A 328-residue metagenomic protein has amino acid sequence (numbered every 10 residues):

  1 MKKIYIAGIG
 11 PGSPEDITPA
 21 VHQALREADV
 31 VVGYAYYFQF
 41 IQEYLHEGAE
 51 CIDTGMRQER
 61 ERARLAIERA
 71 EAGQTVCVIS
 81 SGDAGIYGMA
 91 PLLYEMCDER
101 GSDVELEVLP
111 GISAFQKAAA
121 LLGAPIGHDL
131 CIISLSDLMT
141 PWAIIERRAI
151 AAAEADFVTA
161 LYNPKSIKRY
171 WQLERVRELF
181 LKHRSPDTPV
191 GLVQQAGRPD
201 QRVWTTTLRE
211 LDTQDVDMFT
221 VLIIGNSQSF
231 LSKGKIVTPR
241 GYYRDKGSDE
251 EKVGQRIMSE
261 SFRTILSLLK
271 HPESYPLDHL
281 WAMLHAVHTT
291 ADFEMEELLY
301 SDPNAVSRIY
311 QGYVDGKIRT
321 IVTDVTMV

Functional and structural regions predicted by a protein language model:
M1-I9, A49-D53, D129-L135, H285-E297: Short, basic, glycine/proline-bearing loop/turn elements
M1-L106, D212, E250-K252, D302: Class I S-adenosyl-L-methionine
I4-I6, T75-V76, E154-E251: A contiguous loop/helix-start segment that scaffolds small-molecule binding in enzyme catalytic cores
V32-Y34, D53, V78-S80, L106-G111 (+3 more regions): General beta-strand structural signal in soluble alpha/beta enzymes
A35-Q39, N226-Q228, V325-V328: Short, polar loop motifs at secondary-structure junctions
A66-G73, I150-A155, A305-I318: Glycine-rich phosphate/diphosphate-binding loops that line cofactor/substrate pockets in enzymes
I86-A155: Class I SAM-dependent methyltransferase SAM-binding "motif I" and its flanking Rossmann-like core
E250-R319, T326: Electropositive, gly/pro-rich neighborhoods at or near active sites that engage anionic ligands
